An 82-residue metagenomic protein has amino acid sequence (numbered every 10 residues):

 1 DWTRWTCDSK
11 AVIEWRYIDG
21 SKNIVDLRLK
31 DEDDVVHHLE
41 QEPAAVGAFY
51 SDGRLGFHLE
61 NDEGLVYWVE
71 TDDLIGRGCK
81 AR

Functional and structural regions predicted by a protein language model:
D1-R82: Cysteine-centric segments in proteins
